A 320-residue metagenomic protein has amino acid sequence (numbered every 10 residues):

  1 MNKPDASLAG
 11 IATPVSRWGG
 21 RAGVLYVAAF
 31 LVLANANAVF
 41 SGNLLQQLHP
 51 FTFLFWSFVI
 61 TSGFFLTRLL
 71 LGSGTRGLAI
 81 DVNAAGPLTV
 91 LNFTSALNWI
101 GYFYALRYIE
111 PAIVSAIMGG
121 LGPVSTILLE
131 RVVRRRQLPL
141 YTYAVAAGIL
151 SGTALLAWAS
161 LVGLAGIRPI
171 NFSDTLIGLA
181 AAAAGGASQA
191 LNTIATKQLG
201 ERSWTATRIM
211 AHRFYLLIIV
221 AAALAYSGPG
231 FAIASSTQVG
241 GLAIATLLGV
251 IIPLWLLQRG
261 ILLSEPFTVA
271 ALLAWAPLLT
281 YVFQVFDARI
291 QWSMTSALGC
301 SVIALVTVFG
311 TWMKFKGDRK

Functional and structural regions predicted by a protein language model:
M1-F55, F93, G101, L164-Q198 (+1 more regions): Glycine-/small-residue-enriched transmembrane alpha-helix faces in small-molecule transporters and effluxers
N2-L8, Q47-L97, S125-L128, G148 (+3 more regions): Transmembrane alpha-helices of multi-pass small-molecule transport proteins
N2-S16, W56-F58, Q238, A270-K320: C-terminal-most transmembrane helix of multi-pass membrane proteins
A22-A29, F51-L69, A144-G152, I177-A184 (+2 more regions): Hydrophobic alpha-helical transmembrane segments of multi-pass integral membrane proteins, especially transporters
L33-N37, S73-V114, M118, L155 (+1 more regions): Specific transmembrane alpha-helical segments of multi-pass solute transporters/efflux pumps, especially DMT/EamA
V39-Q47, G77, R107, W158-D174 (+2 more regions): Membrane-interface helix termini and inter-helical loops of multi-pass transporters
T52-F55, V59-G63, F103-T142, P266-V285: Specific alpha-helical transmembrane segments that line the substrate/conduction pathway and gating interfaces
F65, L138-G163, A274-W275, M294-K314: Hydrophobic transmembrane alpha-helices of multi-pass small-molecule transport proteins
